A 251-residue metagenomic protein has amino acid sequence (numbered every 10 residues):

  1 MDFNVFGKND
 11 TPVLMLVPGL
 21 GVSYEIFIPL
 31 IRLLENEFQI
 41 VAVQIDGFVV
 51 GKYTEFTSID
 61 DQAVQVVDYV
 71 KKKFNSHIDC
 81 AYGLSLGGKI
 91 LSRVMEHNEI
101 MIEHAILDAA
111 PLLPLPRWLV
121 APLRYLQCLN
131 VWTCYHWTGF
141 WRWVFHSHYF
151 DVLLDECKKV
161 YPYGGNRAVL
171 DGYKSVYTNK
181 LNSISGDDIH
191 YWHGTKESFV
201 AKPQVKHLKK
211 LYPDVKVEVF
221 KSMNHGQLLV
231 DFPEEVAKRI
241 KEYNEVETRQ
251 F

Functional and structural regions predicted by a protein language model:
N4-V50: Conserved HGGG/HGGXW glycine-rich cap/lid loop of the alpha/beta-hydrolase fold
V41-C80: Active-site loop/oxyanion-hole signature of alpha/beta-hydrolase fold enzymes
G83-L91: Gly/Ala-rich beta-loop-alpha elbow adjacent to hydrolase catalytic centers
E96, I102-W132: Flexible "cap/lid" loop of the alpha/beta hydrolase fold
R117, T133-S183: Conserved alpha/beta-hydrolase catalytic His-Asp/Glu region
S185, Y191-H193: Short beta-strand/loop motif that positions the catalytic acidic residue of the alpha/beta-hydrolase fold
T195-V200, G226: Acidic catalytic loop of the alpha/beta-hydrolase fold
M223-P233: Catalytic histidine-centered segment of alpha/beta-hydrolase-like enzymes
